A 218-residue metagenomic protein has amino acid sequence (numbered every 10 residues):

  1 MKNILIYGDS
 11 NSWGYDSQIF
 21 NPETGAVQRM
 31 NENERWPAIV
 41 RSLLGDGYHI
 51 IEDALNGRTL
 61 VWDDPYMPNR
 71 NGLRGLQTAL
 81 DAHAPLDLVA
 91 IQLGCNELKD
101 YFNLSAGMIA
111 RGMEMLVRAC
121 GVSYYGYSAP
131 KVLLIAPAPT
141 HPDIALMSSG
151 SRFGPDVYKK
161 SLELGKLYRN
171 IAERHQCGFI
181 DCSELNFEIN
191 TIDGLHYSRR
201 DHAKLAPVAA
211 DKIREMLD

Functional and structural regions predicted by a protein language model:
M1-A54, T78-A82, V89, K204: Serine-esterase "nucleophile elbow" of acetyl-processing enzymes
S10, D16, T59, N96 (+1 more regions): Gly/Ser/Thr-rich beta-alpha loop segments that engage phosphate groups in nucleotides
D16-F20, W62-P65, D143-S148, I192: Short aromatic-enriched loop/helix-cap "lid" or pocket-rim segments at secondary-structure transitions that line
Q28-R29, P65-N69, V157: Short, flexible loop segments at the rims of nucleotide/cofactor-binding pockets, characterized by
D46, R70-D218: Alpha-helical cap/lid subdomain in secreted, periplasmic, or secretory-pathway luminal O-acyl-processing enzymes
E52-T59, N186-F187: Short connector loops at secondary-structure junctions
N56-P68: N-terminal beta-loop-helix "entrance" segment that forms/cooperates in small-molecule cofactor or anionic ligand
